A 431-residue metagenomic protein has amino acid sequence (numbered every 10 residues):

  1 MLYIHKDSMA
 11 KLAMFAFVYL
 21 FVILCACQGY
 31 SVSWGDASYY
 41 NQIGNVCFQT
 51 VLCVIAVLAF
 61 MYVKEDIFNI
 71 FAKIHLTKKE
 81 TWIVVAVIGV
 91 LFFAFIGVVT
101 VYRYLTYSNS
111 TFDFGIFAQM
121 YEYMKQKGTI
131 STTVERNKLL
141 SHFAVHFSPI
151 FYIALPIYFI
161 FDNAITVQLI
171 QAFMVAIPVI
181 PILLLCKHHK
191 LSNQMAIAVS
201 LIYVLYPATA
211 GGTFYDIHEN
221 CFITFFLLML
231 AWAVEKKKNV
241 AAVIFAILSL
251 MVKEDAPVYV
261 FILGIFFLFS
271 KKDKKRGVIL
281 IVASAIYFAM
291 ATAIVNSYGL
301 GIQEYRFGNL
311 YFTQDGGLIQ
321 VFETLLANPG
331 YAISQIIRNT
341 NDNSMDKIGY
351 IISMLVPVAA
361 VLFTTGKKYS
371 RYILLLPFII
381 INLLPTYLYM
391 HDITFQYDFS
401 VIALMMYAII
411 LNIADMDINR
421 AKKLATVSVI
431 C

Functional and structural regions predicted by a protein language model:
M1-L2, Q335, D346-Y372, L376-I379: Hydrophobic, aromatic-rich transmembrane alpha-helices and their immediate juxtamembrane boundary segments
M1-V98, N193, R276-I279: Start-transfer (signal-anchor) and selected internal transmembrane alpha helices of multi-pass inner/ER membrane
N41-C53, Y372-R420: Hydrophobic/aromatic-rich transmembrane helices and adjacent perimembrane loops
I116-S141, P149: Extracytosolic helix-loop segments that constitute the early lumenal/periplasmic catalytic or substrate-binding loops
I165-K190, M229: Transmembrane-helix motifs of polytopic, lipid-linked glycan transferases
P181-L184, I202-L205, N220-A246, L263 (+1 more regions): Specific aromatic-rich, kink-prone transmembrane helix
V199, L228-A233, V240-L268, V282-I286: Membrane-interface alpha helices of multi-pass inner-membrane proteins
G211-N220: Short acidic/glycine- and proline-prone juxtamembrane loop motifs at membrane-interface regions of multi-pass membrane
